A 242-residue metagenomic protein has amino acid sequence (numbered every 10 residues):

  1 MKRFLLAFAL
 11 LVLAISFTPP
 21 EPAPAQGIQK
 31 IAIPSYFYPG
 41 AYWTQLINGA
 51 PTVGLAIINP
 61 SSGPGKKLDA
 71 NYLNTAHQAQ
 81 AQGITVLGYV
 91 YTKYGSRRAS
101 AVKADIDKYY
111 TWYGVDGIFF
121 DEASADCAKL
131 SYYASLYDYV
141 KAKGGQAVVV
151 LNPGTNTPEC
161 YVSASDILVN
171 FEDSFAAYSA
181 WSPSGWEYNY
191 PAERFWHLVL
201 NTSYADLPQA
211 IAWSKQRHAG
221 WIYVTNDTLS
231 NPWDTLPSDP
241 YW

Functional and structural regions predicted by a protein language model:
M1-F4: Positively charged n-region of N-terminal signal peptides that target proteins for export
A7-S16: Bacterial N-terminal signal peptides
I15-Q26: Bacterial Sec-dependent signal peptides at the C-terminal "C-region" and cleavage site
P24-W242: Glycan-processing catalytic domains of CAZymes
